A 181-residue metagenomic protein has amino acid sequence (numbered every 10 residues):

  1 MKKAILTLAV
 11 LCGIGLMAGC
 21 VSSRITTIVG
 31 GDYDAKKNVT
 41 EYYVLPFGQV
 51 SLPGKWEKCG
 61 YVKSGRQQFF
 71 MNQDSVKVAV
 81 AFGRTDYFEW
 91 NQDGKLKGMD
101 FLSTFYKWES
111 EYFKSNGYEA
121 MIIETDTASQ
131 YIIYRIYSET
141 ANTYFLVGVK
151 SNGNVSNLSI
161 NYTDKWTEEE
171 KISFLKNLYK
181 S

Functional and structural regions predicted by a protein language model:
M1-C20: Sec-dependent bacterial lipoprotein signal peptides
K2-K3, V50, W56, F105-Y106 (+4 more regions): Intrinsic low-complexity, intrinsically disordered segments enriched in polar/basic residues
I5-L6, V44, W56, N142: Intrinsically disordered, low-complexity segments enriched in glycine/proline and serine/threonine
C12, G48-S51, K150: Structural motif
C20-S75, S159-S181: N-terminal targeting sequences that direct proteins away from the cytosol to non-cytosolic compartments
T27, S64-N154: Conserved polar/disulfide-associated segments of primarily extracytoplasmic proteins
